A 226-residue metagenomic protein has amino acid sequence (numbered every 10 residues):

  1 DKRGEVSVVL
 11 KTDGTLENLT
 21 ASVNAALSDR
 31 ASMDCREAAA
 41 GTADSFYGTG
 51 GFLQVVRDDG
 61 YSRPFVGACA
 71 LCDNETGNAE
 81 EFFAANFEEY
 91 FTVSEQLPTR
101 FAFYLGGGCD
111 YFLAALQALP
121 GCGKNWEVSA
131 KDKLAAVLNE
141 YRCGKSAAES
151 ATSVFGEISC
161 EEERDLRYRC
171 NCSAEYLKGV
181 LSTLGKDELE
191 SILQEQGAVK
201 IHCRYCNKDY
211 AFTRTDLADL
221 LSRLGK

Functional and structural regions predicted by a protein language model:
D1-C160: Interaction interfaces in information-processing and related assembly proteins
K131-K226: Cys/His-clustered metal-coordination modules, chiefly Zn-binding fingers
